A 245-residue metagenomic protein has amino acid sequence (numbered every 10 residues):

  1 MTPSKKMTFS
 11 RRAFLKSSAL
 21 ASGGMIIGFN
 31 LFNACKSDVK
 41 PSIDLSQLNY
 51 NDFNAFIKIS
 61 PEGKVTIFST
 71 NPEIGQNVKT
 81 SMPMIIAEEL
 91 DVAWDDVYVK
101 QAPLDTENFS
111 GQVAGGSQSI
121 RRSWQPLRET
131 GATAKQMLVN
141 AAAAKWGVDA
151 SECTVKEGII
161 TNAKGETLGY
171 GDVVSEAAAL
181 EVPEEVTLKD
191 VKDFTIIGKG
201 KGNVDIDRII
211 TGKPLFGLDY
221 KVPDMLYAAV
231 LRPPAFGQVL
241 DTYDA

Functional and structural regions predicted by a protein language model:
T2-I27, K36-A245: Cofactor-binding beta-sheet edge motifs in enzyme active sites
